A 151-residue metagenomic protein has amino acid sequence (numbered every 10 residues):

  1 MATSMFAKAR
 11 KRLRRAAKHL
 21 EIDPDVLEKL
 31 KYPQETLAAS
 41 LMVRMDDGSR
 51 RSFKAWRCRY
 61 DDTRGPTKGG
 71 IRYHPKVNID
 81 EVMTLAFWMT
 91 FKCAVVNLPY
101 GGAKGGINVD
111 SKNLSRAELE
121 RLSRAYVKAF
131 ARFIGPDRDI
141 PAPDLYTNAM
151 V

Functional and structural regions predicted by a protein language model:
M1-V151: N-terminal ligand-binding/catalytic initiation module
